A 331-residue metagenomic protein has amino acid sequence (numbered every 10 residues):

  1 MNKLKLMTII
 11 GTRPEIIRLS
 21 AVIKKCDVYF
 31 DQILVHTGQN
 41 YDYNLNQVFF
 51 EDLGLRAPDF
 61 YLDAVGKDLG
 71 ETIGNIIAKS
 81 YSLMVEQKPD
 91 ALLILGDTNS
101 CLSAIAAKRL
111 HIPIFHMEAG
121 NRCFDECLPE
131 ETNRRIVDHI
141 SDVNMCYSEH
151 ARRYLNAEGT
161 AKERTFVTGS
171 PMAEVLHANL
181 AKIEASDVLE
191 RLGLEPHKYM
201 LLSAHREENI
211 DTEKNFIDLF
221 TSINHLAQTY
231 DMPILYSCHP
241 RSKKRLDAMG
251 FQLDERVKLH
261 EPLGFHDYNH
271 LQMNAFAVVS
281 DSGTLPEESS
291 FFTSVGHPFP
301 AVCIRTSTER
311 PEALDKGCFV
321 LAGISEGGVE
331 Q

Functional and structural regions predicted by a protein language model:
N2-T12, R305-T306: Nucleotide-activated donor-dependent transferases that construct or modify glycoconjugates
M7-I10, I16-V22, Y29, F49 (+1 more regions): Active-site and donor-binding regions of nucleotide-sugar-utilizing enzymes
Q32-N40: A short beta-strand-loop structural module common to alpha/beta enzyme folds
Q39, Q47, I183-N274: Donor-nucleotide binding loops and adjacent catalytic segments primarily of GT-B fold Leloir glycosyltransferases
Q39-N44, D63, I140-E213: A nucleotide-sugar donor-handling region in carbohydrate enzymes
N40-R56: N-terminal beta-loop-helix "entrance" segment that forms/cooperates in small-molecule cofactor or anionic ligand
I94-L95, C101, H116-M117, N144 (+1 more regions): A donor-sugar binding/catalytic signature common to diverse glycosyltransferases and related nucleotide-sugar
R310-Q331: Change "using UDP/GDP/dTDP sugars" to "using nucleotide sugars
